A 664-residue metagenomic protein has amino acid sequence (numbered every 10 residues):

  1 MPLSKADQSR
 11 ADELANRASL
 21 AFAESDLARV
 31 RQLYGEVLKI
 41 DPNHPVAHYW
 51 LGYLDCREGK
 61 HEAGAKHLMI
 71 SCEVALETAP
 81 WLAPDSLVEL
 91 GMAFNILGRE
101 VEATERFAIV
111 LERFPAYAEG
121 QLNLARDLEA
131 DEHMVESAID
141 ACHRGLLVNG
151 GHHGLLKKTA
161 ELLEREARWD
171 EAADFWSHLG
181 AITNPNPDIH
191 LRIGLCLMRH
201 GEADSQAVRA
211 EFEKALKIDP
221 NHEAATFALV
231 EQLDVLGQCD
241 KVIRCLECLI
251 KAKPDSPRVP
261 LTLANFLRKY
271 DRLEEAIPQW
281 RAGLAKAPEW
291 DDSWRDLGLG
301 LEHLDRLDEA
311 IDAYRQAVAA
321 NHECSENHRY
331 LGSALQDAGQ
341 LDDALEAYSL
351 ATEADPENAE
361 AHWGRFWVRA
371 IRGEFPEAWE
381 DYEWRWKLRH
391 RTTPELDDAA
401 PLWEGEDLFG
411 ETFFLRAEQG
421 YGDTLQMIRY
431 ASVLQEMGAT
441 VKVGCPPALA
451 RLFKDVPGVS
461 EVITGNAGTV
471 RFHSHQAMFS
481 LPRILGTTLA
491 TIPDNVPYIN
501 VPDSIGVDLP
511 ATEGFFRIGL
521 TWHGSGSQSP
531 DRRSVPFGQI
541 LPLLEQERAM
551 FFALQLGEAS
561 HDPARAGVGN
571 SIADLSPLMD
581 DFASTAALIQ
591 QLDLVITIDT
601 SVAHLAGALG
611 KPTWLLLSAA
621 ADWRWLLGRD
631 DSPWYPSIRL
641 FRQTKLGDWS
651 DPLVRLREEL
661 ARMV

Functional and structural regions predicted by a protein language model:
M1-L594, D599-V664: Alpha-helical solenoid repeat scaffolds of the TPR/TPR-like class and their adjacent stem/linker regions that mediate
